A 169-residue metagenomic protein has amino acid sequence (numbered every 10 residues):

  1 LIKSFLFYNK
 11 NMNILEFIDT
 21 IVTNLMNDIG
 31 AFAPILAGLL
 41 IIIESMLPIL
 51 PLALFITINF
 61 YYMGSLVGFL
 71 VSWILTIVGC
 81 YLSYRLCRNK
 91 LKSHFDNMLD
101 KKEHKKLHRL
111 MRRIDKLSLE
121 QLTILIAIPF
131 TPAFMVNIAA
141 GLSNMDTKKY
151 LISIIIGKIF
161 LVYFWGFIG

Functional and structural regions predicted by a protein language model:
I2-F5: Extreme N-terminal basic, low-complexity initiation segments that serve as generic localization/processing leaders
Y8-L39, L66, S72-V136, L142-T147: Membrane-interfacial helix-loop-helix
G38-I56, L125-P129: Transmembrane alpha-helix interface/packing and boundary motifs in multi-pass membrane proteins, characterized by
I41-E44, F55-G64, V136-G141: Generic transmembrane alpha-helix motif of multi-pass integral membrane proteins
S45-I49, T76, C80, P129-T131 (+2 more regions): Transmembrane alpha-helical core positions of polytopic small-molecule transporters
I154-G169: C-terminal membrane module of polytopic membrane proteins
